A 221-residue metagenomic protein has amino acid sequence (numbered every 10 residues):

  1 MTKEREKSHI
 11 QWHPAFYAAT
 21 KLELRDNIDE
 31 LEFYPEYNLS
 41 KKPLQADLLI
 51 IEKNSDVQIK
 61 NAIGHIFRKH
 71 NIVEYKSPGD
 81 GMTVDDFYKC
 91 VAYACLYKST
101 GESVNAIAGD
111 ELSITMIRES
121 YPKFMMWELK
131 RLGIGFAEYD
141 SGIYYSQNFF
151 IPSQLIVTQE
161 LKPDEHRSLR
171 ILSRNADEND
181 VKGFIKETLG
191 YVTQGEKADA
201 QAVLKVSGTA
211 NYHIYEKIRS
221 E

Functional and structural regions predicted by a protein language model:
M1-P152: Accessory alpha/beta interaction modules
K3-Y17, M82, D86, C90 (+2 more regions): Short, charged N-terminal helix-start/capping segments
S55, S77-G79, S120-K123, L161-P163 (+2 more regions): Conserved nucleotide-binding/hydrolysis micro-motifs of P-loop NTPases
V73, I171-E221: Short, charged alpha-helical interaction segments and adjacent helix-coil junctions
A94-K98, M116-F124, E160-H166, G183-G190 (+1 more regions): A general structural signal for short secondary-structure boundary/capping elements
F149-K186: A short, charged helix-loop
